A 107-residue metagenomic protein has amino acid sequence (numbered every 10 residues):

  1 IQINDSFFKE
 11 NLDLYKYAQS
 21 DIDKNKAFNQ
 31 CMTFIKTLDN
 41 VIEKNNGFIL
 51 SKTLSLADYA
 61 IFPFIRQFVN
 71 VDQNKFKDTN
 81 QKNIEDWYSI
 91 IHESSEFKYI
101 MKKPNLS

Functional and structural regions predicted by a protein language model:
Q2-E93: GST-like fold's C-terminal all-alpha helical module
D72, M101-K102: Short, flexible helix/strand-to-coil boundary loops that buttress conserved ligand/catalytic motifs in alpha/beta
N83, I100-M101: Extracellular ligand-binding/catalytic regions of CAZymes and related secreted enzymes and adhesion modules
H92-S95, I100: Long, amphipathic alpha-helical surface segments
K103-S107: Long, charge-rich low-complexity segments
